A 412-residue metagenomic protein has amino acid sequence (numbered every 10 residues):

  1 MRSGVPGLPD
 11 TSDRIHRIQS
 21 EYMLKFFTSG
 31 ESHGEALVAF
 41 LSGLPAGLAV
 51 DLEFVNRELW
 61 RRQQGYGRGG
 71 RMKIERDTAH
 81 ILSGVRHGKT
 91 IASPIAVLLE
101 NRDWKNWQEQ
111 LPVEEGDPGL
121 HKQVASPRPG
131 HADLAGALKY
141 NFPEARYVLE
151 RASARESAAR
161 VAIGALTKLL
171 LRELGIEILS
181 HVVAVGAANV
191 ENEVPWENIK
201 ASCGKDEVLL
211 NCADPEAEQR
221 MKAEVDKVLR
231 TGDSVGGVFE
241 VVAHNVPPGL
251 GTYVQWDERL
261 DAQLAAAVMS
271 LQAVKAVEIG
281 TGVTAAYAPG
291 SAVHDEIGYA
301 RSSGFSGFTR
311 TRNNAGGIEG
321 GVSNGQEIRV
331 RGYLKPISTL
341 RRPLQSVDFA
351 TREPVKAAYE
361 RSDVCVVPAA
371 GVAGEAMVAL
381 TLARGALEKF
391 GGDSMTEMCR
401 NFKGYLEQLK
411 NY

Functional and structural regions predicted by a protein language model:
M1-I18: Intrinsically disordered, low-complexity segments enriched in serine/proline and basic residues
Q19-Y412: Generic N-terminal targeting/processing segments that precede catalytic cores or assembly contacts
